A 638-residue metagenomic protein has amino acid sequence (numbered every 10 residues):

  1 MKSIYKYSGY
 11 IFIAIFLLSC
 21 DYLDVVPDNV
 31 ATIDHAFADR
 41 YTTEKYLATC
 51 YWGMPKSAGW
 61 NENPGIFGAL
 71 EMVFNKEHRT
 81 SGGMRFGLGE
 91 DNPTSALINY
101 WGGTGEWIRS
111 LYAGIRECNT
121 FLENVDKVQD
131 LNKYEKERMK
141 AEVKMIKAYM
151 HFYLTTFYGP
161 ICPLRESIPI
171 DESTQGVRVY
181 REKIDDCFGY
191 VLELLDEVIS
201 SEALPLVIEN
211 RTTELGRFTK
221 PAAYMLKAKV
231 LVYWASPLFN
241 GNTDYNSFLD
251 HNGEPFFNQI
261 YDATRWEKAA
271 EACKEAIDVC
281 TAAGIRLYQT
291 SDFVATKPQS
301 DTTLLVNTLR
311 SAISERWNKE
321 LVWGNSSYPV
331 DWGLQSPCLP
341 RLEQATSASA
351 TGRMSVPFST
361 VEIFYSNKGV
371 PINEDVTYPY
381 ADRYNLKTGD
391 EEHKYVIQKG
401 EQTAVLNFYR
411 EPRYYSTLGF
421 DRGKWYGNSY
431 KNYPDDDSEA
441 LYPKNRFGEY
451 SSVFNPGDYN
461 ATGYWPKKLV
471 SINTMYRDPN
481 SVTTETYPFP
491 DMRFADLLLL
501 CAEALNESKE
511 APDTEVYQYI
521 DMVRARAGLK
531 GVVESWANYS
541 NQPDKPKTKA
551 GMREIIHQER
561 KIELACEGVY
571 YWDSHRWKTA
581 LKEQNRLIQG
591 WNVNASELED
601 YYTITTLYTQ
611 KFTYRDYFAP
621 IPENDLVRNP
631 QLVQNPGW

Functional and structural regions predicted by a protein language model:
M1-D28: Bacterial Sec-dependent N-terminal signal peptides
S19-C20, L111-G114, Y190-L192, E214 (+12 more regions): Long, intrinsically disordered, low-complexity segments
C20-G68, L249, K399, L406-F408 (+1 more regions): Membrane-proximal, proline-rich intrinsically disordered regions
D39, E44-E62, G82-Y158, T174-L215 (+9 more regions): Conserved, well-structured interaction surfaces
T155-T156, C162, Y233-N242, E507-E510: Short coil/turn linking the two alpha-helices of tandem helical-hairpin repeats
P160-R181, L238-K268: Short coil/linker segments at helix-helix boundaries
G333, L339-P340, S359, Y365-R493: Flexible, polar/acidic helix-loop-strand segments at domain edges
